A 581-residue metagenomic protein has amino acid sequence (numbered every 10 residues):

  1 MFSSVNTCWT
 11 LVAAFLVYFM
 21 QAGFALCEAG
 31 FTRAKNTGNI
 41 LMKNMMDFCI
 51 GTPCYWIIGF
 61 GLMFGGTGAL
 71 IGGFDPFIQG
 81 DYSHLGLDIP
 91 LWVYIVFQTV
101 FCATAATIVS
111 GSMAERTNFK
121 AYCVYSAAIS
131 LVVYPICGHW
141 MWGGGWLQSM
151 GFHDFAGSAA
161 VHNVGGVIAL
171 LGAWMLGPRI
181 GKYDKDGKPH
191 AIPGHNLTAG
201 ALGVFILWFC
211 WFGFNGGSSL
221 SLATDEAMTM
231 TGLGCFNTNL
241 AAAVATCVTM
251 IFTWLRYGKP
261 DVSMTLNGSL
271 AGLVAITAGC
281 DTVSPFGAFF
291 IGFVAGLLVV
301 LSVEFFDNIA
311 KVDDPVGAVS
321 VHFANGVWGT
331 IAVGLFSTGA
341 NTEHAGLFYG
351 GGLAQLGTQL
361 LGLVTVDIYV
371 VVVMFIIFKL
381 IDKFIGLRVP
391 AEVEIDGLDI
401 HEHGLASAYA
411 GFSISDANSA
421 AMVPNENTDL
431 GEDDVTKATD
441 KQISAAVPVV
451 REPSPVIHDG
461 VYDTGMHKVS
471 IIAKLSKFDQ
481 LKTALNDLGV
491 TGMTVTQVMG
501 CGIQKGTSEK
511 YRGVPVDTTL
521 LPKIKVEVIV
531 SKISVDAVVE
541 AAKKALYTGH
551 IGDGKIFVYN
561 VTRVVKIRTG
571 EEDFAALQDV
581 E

Functional and structural regions predicted by a protein language model:
M1-I457: Glycine- and aromatic-enriched membrane alpha-helices
H401-L405, A420-E581: Positively charged, small/polar-rich N-terminal and surface patches that mediate targeting and assembly and bind
